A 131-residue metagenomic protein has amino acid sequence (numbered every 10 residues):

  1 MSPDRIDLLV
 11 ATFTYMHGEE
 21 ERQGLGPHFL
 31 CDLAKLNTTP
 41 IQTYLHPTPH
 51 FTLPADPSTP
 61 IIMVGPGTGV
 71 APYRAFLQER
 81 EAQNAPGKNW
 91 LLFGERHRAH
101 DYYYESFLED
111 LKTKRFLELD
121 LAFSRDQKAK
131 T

Functional and structural regions predicted by a protein language model:
M1-T131: FNR-like FAD-binding dehydrogenase module
